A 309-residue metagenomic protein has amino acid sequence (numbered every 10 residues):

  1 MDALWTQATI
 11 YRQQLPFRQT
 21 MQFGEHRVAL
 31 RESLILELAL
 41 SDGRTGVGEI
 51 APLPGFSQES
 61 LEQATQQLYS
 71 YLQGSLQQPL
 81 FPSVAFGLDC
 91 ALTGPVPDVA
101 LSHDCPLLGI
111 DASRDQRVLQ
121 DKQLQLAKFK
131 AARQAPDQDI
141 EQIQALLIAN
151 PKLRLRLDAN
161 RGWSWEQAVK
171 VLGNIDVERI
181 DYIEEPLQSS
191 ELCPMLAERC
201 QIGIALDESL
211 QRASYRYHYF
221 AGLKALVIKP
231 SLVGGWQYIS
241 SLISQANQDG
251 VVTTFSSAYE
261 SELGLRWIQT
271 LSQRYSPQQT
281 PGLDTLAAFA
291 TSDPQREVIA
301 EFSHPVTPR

Functional and structural regions predicted by a protein language model:
M1-L155, N160-G162, E166, G173-V177 (+1 more regions): N-terminal capping/lid subdomain adjacent to the active-site entrance of alpha/beta enzymes
Q7, L286-A287: Residue-level detector of intrinsically disordered, flexible termini and proteolytic processing junctions
V47-E49, T280-L283: Beta-strand scaffold of nucleotide-dependent catalytic cores
T93-P95, T270-Q273: Short glycine/serine- and small hydrophobic-enriched flexible loop segments
Q134-S272, P281, A288-A300: Catalytic core of soluble alpha/beta enzymes
P277: Active-site-adjacent loop and "lid" segments of alpha/beta metabolic enzymes
